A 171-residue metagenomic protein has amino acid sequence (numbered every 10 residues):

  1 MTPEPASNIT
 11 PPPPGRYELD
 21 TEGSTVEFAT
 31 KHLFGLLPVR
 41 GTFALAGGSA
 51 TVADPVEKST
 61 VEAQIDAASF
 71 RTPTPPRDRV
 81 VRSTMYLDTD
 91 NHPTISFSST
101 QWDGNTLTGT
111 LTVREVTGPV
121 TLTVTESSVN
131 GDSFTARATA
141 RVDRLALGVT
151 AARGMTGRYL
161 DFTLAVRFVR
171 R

Functional and structural regions predicted by a protein language model:
M1-R171: Low-complexity, acidic/polar, glycine-enriched regions of mature
